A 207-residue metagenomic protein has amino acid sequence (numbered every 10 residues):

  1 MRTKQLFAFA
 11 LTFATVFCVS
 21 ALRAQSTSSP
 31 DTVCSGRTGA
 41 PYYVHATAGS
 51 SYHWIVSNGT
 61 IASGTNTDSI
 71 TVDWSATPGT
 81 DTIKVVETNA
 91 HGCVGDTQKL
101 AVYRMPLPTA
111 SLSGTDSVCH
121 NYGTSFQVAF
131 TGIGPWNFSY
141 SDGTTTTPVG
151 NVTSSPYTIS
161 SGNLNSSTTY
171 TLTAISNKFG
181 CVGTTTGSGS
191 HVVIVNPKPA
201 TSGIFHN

Functional and structural regions predicted by a protein language model:
M1-N207: Extracellular low-complexity Ser/Thr/Asn/Gly-rich intrinsically disordered segments
